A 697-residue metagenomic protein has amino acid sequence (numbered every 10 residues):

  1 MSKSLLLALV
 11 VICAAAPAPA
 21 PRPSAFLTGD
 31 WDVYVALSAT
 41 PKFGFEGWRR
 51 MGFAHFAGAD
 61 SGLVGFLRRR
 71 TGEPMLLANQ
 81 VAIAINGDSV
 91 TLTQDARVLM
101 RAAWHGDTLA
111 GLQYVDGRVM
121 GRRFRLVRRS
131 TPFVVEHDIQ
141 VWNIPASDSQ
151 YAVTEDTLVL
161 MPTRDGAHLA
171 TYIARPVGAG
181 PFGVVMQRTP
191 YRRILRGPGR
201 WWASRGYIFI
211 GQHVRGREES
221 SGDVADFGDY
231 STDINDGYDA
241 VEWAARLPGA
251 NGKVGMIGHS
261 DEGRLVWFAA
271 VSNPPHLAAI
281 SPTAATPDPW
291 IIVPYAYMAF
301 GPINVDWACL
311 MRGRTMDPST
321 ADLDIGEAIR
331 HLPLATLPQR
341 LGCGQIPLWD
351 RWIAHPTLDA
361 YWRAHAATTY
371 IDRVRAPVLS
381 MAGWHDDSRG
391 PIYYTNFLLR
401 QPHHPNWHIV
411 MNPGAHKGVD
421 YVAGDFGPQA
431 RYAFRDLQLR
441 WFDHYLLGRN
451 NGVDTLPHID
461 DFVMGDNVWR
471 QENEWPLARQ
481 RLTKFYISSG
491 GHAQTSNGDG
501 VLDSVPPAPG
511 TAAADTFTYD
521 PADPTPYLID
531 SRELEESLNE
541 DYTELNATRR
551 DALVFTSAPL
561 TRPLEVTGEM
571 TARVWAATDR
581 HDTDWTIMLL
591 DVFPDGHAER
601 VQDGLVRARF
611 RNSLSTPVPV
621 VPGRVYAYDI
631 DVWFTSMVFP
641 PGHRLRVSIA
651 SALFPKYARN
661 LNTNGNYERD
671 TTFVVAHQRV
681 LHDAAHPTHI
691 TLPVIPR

Functional and structural regions predicted by a protein language model:
A25-W104: Central antiparallel beta-sheet cores of small beta-barrel/beta-sandwich binding domains
D138-G178, T556, L560-R562: N-terminal cap/lid segment of alpha/beta-hydrolase-fold proteins
L160, F434, L447-R697: Glycine/threonine-rich phosphate-binding loop and adjacent beta-strand/alpha-helix elements that clamp
P176-A245, Y421-F426, A547, H581 (+3 more regions): Cap/lid segment of the alpha/beta-hydrolase catalytic domain
S204, F268-R373: Accessory cap/linker subdomain of secreted extracellular hydrolases
G249-S260: Alpha/beta-hydrolase fold nucleophile elbow
V374, S380-A382: Short beta-strand/loop motif that positions the catalytic acidic residue of the alpha/beta-hydrolase fold
D387-Y393: Conserved alpha/beta-hydrolase "acid-adjacent" motif
